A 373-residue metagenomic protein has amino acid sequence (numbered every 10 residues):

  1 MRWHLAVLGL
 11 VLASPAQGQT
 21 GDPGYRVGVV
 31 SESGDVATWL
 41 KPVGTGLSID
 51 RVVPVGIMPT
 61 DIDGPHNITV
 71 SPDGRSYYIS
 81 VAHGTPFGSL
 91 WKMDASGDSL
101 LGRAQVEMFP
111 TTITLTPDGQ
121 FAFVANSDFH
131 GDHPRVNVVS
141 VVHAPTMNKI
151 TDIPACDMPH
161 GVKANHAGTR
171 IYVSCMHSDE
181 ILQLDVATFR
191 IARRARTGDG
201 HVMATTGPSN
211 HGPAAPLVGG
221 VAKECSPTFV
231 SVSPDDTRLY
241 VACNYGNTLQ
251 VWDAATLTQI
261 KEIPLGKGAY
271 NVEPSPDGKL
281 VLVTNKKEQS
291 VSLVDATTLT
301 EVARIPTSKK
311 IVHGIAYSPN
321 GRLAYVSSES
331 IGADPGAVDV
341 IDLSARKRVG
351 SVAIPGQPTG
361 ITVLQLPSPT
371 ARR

Functional and structural regions predicted by a protein language model:
H4-S14: Bacterial N-terminal signal peptides
G18-R373: Predominantly soluble domains enriched in secretory-pathway, periplasmic, or organellar proteins
